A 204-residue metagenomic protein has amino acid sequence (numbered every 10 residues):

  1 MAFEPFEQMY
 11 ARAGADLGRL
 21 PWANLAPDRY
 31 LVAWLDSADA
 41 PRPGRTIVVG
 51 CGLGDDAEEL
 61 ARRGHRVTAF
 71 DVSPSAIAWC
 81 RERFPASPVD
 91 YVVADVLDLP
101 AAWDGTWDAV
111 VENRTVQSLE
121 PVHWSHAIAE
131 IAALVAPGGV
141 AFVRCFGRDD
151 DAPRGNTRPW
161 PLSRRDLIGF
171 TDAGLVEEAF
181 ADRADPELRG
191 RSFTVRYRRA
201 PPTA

Functional and structural regions predicted by a protein language model:
M1-V48, G52-W103, L119-L134, G139-A204: Class I (Rossmann-like) S-adenosyl-L-methionine-dependent methyltransferase catalytic domain, capturing the SAM-binding
D108: Conserved acidic residues
V111: A conserved beta-strand element that flanks and buttresses the S-adenosyl-L-methionine
R114, S118: Short catalytic micro-motifs in class I SAM-dependent methyltransferases
